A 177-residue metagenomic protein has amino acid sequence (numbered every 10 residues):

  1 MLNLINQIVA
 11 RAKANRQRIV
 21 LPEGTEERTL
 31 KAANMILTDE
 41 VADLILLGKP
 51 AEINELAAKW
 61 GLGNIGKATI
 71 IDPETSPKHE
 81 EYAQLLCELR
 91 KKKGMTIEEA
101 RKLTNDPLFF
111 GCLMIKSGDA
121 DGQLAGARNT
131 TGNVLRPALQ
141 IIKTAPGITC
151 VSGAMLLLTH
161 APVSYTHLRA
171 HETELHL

Functional and structural regions predicted by a protein language model:
M1-A125: Contiguous, glycine/small-aliphatic-enriched amphipathic segments in soluble metabolic enzymes
T25-E26, N129-T130, A161-V163: Short, glycine-/Ser/Thr-/acidic-enriched flexible segments
E27, T130-G132, I142, E174: Glycine-rich nucleotide phosphate-binding loop and flanking beta-alpha elements of Rossmann-like dinucleotide-binding
G122, A127, S152-M155: Anaerobic metallocofactor- and corrinoid-dependent redox/one-carbon enzyme cores, especially those from methanogenesis
R128-T131, P137: Short glycine-rich anion-binding loops that position phosphate/pyrophosphate groups of nucleotides and phosphorylated
L135-H160: Short, acidic/small-residue loops that bind anionic groups at enzyme active sites
T166-T173: Conserved small/polar residues in nucleotide/adenosyl-binding loops
